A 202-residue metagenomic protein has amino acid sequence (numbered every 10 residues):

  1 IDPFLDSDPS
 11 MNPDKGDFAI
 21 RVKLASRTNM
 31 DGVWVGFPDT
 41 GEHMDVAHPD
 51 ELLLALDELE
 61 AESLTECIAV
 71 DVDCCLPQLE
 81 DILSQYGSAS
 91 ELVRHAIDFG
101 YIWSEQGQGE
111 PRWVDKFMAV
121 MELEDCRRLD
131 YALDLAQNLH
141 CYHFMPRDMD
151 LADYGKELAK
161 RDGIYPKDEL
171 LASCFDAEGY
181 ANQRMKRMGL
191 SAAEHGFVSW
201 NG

Functional and structural regions predicted by a protein language model:
I1-F18, V22, A152-G202: Acidic, proline/glycine-rich low-complexity IDRs
D2-S63: N-terminal ordered "arm"
S7, M11, S88, Y101-P111 (+5 more regions): Extracellular/secreted glycoprotein ectodomains characterized by long, lumenal stretches of O-glycosylated
R27-D31, C74-L76, L135: Short acidic (Asp/Glu) and glycine-rich catalytic loops that position anionic groups and cofactors
M44-C126: Structured domain cores in non-transmembrane regions
L59, G100, V120-E124, A136-L139 (+3 more regions): Generic structural signal for hydrophobic core residues of well-folded globular domains
L123, Y142-M145, L171: Generic amphipathic alpha-helical segments used as scaffolds and interaction surfaces in large, multi-domain proteins
Y131, L135-N138, Y142-K160: Extracytoplasmic/secretory-pathway segments with low complexity and glycosylation-like composition
